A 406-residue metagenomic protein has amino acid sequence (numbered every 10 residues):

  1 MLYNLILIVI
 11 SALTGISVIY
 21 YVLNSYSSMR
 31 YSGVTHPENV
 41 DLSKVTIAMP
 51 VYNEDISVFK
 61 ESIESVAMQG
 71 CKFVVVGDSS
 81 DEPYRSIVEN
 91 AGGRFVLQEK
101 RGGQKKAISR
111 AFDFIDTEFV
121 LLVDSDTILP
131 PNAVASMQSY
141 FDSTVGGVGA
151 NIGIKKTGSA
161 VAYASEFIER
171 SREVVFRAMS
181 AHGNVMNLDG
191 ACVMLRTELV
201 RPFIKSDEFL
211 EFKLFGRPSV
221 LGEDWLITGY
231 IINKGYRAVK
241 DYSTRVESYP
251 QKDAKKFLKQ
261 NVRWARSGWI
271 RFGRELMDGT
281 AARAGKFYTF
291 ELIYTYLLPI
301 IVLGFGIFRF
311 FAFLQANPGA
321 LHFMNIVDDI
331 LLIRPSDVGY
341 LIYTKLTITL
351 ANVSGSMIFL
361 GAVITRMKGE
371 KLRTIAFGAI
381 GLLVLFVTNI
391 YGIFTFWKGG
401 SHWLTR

Functional and structural regions predicted by a protein language model:
M1-E64: N-proximal low-complexity "stem/linker" segments adjacent to membrane-targeting elements
Y3-I8, Y26-R30, P37-V40, T295-G399: Membrane-embedded multi-pass helical conduit in multi-pass membrane proteins, especially envelope-biosynthetic
Y20, S219-V220, F257, I348 (+1 more regions): Residue-level recognition of hydrophobic positions within alpha-helical transmembrane segments
S43-T280: Non-transmembrane catalytic domains and loops of membrane-associated enzymes and transporters that build or traffic
V120, C192-R196, F290-I293, I307-F310: A general structural signal for short secondary-structure boundary/capping elements
T197, S401-R406: Short linear elements at protein peripheries
K259, R274, L292-T295, F305: Internal, well-ordered alpha-helical scaffold/interface segments that support domain packing or protein-protein contacts
R283-L298: Loop-to-transmembrane boundary segments
